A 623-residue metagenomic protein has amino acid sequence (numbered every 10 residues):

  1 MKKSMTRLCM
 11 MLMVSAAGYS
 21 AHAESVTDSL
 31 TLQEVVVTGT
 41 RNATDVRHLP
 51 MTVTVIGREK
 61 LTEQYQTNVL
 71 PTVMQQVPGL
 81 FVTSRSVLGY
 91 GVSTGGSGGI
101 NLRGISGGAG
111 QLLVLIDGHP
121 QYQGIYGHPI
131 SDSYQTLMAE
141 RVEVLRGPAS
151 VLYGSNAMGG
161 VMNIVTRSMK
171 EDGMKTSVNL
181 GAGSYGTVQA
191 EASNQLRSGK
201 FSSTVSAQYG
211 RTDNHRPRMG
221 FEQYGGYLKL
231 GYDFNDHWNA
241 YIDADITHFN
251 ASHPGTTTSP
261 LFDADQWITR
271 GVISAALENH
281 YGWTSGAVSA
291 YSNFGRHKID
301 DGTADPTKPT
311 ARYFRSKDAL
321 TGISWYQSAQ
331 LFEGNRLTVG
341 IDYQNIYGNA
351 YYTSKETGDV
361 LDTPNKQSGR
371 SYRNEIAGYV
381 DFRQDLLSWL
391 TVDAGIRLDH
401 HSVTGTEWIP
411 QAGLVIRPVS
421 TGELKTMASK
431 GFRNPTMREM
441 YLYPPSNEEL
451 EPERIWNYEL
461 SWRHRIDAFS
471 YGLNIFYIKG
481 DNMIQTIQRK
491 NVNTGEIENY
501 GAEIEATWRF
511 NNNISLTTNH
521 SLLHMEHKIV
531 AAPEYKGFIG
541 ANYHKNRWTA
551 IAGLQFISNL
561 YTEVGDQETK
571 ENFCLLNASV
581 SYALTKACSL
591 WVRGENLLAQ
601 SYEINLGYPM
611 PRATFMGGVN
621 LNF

Functional and structural regions predicted by a protein language model:
P71-H119: Extracytoplasmic beta-strand/coil segments of soluble accessory domains associated with Gram-negative outer-membrane
L112, T257-H280, S316, S371 (+6 more regions): Outer-membrane beta-barrel signature, preferentially recognizing the C-terminal barrel domain of Gram-negative
H119-R146: Short acidic/polar hinge/loop motifs at secondary-structure boundaries that mediate gating or recognition
A149, V161, V165-L196, A207 (+1 more regions): Short strand-turn segments of transmembrane beta-barrel domains in outer membranes, especially the first one or two
T212-M219, Q223, H237-L320: Flexible loop and strand-edge segments within Gram-negative outer membrane beta-barrel domains
N235, F332-R336, D362-K479, R509-N511 (+4 more regions): Structural signature of Gram-negative outer-membrane beta-barrels, strongest in the C-terminal barrel of TonB-dependent
D385-S388, I475-K479, N493-E563, A583-L590 (+1 more regions): Gram-negative outer-membrane beta-barrel transporters
D481, F556-E563, N577-F623: C-terminal beta-signal and adjacent terminal beta-strands/loops of Gram-negative outer-membrane beta-barrel proteins
